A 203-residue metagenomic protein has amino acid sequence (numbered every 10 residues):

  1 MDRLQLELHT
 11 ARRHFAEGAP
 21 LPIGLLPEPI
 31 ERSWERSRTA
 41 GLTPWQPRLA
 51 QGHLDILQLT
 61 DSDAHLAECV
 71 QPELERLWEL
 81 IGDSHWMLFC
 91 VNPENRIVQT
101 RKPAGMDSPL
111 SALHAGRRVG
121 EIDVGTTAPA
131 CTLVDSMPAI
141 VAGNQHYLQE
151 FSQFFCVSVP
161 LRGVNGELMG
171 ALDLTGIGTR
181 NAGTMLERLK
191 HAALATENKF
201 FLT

Functional and structural regions predicted by a protein language model:
M1-V119, I140, Q153, V164-T203: Intrinsically disordered, low-complexity terminal regulatory regions
L80, L133, Q149-F151: Solvent-exposed alpha-helices and their adjacent loops that cap or buttress functional pockets in soluble metabolic
G120-T127: A gly/proline- and charged-residue-enriched helix-loop-helix capping module
T127-A139: Soluble sensory domains of the PAS superfamily and closely related sensory modules
A139-F151: Membrane-proximal, non-catalytic sensory/regulatory domains of signal-transducing membrane proteins
F151-P160: A short beta-strand signature within small-molecule sensing/ligand-binding domains used in signal transduction
